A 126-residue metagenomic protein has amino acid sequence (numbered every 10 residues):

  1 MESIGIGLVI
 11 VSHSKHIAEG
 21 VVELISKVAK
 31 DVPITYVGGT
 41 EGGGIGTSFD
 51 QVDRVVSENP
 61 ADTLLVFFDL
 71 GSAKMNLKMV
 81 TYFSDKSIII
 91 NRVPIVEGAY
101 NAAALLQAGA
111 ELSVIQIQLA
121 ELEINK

Functional and structural regions predicted by a protein language model:
M1-K126: N-terminal loops that bind phosphate or other acidic moieties and the adjacent beta-alpha structural core
